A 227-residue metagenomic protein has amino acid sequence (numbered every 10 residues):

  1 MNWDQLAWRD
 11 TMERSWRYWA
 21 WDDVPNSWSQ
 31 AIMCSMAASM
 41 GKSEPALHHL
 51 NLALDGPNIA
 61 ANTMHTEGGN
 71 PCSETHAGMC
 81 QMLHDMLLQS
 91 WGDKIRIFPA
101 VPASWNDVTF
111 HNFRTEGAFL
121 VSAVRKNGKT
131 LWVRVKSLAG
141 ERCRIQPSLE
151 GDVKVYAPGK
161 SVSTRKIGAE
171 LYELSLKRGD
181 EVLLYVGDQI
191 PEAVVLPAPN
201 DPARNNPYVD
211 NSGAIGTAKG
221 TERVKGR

Functional and structural regions predicted by a protein language model:
M1-K94, L131: Active-site core of glycosidic bond-cleaving carbohydrate-active enzymes
Y18-D23, S35, G69-N70, V108-N112 (+4 more regions): Generic recognition of flexible, low-complexity loop/linker segments
S73-S122, K126, T130: Catalytic cores of secreted or luminal carbohydrate-active enzymes
D107, G117, K129, A139 (+2 more regions): Residues that act as N-cap/strand-start positions at coil-to-secondary-structure junctions
R134-G151: Surface-exposed beta-strand/loop patches in extracellular or lumenal glycoproteins
I145, K166-T221, K225: C-terminal beta-strand-rich structural cap/linker in extracellular carbohydrate-active enzymes
E150-S175: Solvent-exposed beta-strand/loop surfaces of large extracellular or lumenal domains
